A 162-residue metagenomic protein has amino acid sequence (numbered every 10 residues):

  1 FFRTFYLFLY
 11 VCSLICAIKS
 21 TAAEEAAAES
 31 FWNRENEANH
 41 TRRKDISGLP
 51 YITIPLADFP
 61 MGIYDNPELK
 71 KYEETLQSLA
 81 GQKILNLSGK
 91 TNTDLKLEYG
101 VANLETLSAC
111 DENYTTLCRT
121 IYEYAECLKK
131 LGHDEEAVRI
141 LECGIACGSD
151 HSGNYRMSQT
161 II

Functional and structural regions predicted by a protein language model:
F2-T116: N-terminal alpha-helical interaction modules that lie
A80, N113-Y122, D150-Y155: Generic helix N-cap/helix-start motif at coil->alpha-helix transitions
C127-L128, I161-I162: Residue at a conserved register position within TPR or TPR-like alpha-solenoid repeats
I145-A146: Conserved structural position within tetratricopeptide repeats
